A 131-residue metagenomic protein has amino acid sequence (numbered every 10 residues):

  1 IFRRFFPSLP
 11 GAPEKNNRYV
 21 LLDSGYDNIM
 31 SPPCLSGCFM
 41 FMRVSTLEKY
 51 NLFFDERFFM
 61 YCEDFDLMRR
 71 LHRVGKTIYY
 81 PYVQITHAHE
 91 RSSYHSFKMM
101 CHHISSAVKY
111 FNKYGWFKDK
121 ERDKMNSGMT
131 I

Functional and structural regions predicted by a protein language model:
I1-F5, R43, A107: Generic structural signal for conserved hydrophobic packing positions in ordered secondary structure
I1-P32: Short, flexible, basic/aromatic active-site loop/helix in glycosyltransferases
R4, M40, R91-S93: Non-transmembrane, interaction-prone segments in cytosolic or luminal domains
F6-P7, N51, G128: Short, flexible coil/linker elements and helix-boundary hinge sites characteristic of intrinsically disordered
P7, L47-E48, W116: Active-site/binding-pocket entry motifs
G25-D27, P33-Q84: A short, conserved alpha-helix in the catalytic core of glycosyltransferases
F65-I131: Active-site-adjacent helix/loop segment of glycosyltransferases that harbors family-specific signature motifs
